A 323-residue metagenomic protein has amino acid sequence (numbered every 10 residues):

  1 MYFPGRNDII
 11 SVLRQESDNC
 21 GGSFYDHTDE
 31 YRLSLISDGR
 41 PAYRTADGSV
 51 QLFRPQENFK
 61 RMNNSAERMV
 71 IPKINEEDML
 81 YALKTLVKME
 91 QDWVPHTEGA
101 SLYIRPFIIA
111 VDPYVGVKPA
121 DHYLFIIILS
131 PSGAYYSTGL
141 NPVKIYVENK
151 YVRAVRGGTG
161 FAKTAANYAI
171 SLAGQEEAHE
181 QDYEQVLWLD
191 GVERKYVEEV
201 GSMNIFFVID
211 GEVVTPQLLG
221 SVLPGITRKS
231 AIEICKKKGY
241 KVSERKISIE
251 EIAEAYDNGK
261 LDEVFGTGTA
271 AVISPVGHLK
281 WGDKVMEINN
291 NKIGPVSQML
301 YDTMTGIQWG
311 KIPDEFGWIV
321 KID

Functional and structural regions predicted by a protein language model:
M1-Q185, L189-Y196, E233-D323: Conserved alpha/beta cores of soluble small-molecule-handling proteins
K163, P216-G220, P224, R245: Glycine- and other small-residue-rich loops at beta-strand/loop junctions that grip anionic moieties
L187, K195-G220: Glycine- and Gly-Pro-enriched alpha-helical subdomains that act as flexible, kink-prone "lid/hinge" or packing modules
G225-S230: Feature captures the catalytic cores and cofactor-binding loops of soluble hydro-lyases/lyases that act on carboxylate
